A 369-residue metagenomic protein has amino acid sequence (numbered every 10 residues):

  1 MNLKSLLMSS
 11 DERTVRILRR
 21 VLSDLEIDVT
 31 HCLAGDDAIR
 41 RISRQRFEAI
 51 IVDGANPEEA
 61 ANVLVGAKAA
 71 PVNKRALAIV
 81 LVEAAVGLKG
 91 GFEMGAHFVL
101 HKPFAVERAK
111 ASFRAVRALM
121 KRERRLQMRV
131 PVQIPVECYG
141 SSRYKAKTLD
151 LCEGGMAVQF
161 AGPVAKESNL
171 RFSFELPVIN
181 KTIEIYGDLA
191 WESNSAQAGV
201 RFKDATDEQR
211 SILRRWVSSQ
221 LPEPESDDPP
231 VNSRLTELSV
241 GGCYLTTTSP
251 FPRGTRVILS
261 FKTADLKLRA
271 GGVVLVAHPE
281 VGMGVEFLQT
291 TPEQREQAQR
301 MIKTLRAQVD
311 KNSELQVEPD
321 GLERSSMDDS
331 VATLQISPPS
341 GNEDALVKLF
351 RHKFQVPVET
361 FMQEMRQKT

Functional and structural regions predicted by a protein language model:
M1-T369: Structured alpha-helical
